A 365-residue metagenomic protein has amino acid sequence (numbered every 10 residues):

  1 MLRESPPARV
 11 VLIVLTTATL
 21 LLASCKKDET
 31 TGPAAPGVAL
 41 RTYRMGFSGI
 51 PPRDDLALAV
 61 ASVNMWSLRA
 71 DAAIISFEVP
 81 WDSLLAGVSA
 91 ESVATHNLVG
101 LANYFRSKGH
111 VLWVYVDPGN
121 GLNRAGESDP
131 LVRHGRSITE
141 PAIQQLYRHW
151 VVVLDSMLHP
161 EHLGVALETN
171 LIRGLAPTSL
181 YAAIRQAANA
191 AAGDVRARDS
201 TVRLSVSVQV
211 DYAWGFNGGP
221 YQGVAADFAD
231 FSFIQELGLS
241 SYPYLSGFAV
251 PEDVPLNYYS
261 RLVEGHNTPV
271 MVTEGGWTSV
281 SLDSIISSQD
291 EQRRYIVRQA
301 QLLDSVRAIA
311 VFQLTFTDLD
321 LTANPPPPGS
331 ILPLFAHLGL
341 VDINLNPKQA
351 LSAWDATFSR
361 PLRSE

Functional and structural regions predicted by a protein language model:
L21-V38: Bacterial Sec-dependent N-terminal signal peptides
P33-Q145, G164-V165, G238, Y244 (+1 more regions): N-terminal substrate-binding region of glycoside hydrolase catalytic domains
D55-V63, H96-G100, Y147-V151, V210-A229 (+2 more regions): Alpha-helical scaffolding within the catalytic cores of extracellular/periplasmic polymer-degrading hydrolases
I75-F77, L158-E161, V165-L167, V208 (+3 more regions): Aromatic- and acid-rich polysaccharide-binding/catalytic face of secreted or lumenal carbohydrate-active enzymes
W150-L180, S205-S207: Active-site groove signature of glycoside hydrolases
G164-L167, A187-Y221, P269-V280, A308-D318: Aromatic-lined carbohydrate-recognition surfaces of secreted/lumenal glycan-active proteins
E252-V311: Catalytic-core region of carbohydrate-active enzymes that cleave or remodel glycosidic bonds
L282-R294, V306, F312-E365: Aromatic-rich peripheral "rim/lid" segments of glycoside hydrolase catalytic domains that contact and position glycan
